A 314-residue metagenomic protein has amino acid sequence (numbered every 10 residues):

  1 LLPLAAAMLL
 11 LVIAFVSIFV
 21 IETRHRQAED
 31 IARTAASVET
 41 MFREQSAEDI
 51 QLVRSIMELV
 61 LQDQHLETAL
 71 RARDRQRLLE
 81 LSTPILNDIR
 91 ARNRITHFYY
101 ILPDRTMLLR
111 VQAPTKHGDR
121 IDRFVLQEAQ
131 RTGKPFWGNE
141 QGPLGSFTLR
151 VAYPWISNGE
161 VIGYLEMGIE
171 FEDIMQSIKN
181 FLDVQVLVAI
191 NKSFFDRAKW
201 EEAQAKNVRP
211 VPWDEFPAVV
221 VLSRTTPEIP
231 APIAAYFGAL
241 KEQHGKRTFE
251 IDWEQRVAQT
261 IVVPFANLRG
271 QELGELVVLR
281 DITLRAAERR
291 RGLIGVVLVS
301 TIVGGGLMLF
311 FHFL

Functional and structural regions predicted by a protein language model:
L1-H25, V297-F311: Extreme N-terminal signal-anchor transmembrane helix of membrane signaling/transducer proteins, especially in bacteria
A7-R77, N87-T96, L149, N180 (+1 more regions): Juxtamembrane extracytoplasmic/periplasmic/luminal helical "stalk" adjacent to the first N-terminal
E58-L59, F98-D104, V186-S193: Short hydrophobic alpha-helical segments used for membrane anchoring or interfacial signaling
N87-I169, Q176-I178, R247-E254: Extracytoplasmic/periplasmic ligand-binding sensor regions of membrane-associated signaling proteins
L102-L109, S193-F195, L268-Q271: Short, glycine-anchored, charge-dense loop/turn motifs used at functional sites
S146-N180, Q259-I261, A266, Q271-E288: Conserved beta-strands of PAS-like sensory domains
D173-E254: Intrinsic low-complexity, intrinsically disordered coil/linker regions enriched in small/polar and charged residues
R280-V303: Membrane-interface helix-start motif
